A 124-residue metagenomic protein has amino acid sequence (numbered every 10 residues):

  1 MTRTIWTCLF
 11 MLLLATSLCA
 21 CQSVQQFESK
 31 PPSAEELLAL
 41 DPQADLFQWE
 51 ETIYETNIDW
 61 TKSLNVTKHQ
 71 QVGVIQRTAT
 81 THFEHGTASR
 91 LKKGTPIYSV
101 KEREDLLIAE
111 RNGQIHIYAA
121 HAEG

Functional and structural regions predicted by a protein language model:
M1-T7, L12: Positively charged n-region of N-terminal signal peptides that target proteins for export
R3, Q70-G73, L106, I115: Residue-level marker of intrinsically disordered, low-complexity segments enriched for small/polar residues
M11-L14, E84: Preference for short coil/turn "hinge" residues that link or interrupt alpha-helices
T16-A20: C-terminal motif of bacterial Sec signal peptides marking the signal peptidase cleavage site
K30-E102: Mature extracytoplasmic domains of secretory-pathway proteins
K92-G124: Short, compact, well-ordered microdomains
